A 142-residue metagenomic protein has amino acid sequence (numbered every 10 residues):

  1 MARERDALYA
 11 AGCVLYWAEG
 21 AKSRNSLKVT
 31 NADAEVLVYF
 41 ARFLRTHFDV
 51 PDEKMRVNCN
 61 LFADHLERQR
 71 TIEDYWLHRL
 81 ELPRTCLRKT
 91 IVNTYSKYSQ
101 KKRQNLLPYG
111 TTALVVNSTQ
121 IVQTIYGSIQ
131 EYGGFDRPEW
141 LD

Functional and structural regions predicted by a protein language model:
M1-D142: Domain-length accessory/inserted modules outside core catalytic folds
